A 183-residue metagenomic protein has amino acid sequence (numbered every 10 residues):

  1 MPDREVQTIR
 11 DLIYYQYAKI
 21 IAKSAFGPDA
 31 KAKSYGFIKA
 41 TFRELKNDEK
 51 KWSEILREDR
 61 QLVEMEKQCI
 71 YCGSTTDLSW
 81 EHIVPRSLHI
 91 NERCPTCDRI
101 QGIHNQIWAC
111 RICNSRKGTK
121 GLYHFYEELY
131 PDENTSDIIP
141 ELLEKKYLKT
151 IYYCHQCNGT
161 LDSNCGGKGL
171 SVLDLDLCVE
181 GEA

Functional and structural regions predicted by a protein language model:
M1, K23, Y126-E128: Charged, low-complexity surface segments at secondary-structure and domain boundaries
M1-I21: N-terminal leader/capping segments at the start of a protein or of a new domain
A18-Q68, I90, C97-D98, E141-L142 (+1 more regions): Short, charged surface segments at domain edges that flank catalytic/cofactor-binding sites
Q68-W108, K117-E133: Histidine-centered nuclease catalytic patch
H104, S115-A183: A detector for short metal-coordination/catalytic motifs
I112: Conserved phosphate-binding loops in nucleotide/dinucleotide-binding enzymes
